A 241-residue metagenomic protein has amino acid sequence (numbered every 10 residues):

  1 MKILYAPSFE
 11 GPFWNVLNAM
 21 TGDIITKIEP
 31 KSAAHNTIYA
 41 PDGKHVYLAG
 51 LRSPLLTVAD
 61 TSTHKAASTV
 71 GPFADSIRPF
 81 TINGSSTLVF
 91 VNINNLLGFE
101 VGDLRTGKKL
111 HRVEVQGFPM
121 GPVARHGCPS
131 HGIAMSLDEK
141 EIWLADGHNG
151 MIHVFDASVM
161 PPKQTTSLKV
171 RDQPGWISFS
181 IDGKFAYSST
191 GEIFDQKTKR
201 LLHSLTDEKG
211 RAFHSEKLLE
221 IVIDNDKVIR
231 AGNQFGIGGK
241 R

Functional and structural regions predicted by a protein language model:
M1-R241: Predominantly soluble domains enriched in secretory-pathway, periplasmic, or organellar proteins
